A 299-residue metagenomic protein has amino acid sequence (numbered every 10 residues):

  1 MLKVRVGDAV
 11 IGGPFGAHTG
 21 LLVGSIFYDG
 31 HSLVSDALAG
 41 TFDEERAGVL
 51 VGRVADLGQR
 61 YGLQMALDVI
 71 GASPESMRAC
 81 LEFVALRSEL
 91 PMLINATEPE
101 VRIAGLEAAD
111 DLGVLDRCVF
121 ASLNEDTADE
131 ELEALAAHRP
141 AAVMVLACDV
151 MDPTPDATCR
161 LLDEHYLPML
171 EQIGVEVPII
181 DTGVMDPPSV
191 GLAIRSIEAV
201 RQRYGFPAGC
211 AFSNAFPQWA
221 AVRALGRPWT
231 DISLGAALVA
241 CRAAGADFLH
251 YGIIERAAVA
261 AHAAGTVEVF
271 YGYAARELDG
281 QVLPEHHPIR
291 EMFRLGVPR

Functional and structural regions predicted by a protein language model:
M1-A17, G24-D29, I253-E255, A261-R299: Extended, intrinsically disordered, low-complexity segments
L2-T158: Active-site beta->alpha loop and helix N-cap motifs at the rims of alpha/beta catalytic domains
R5, R46, R53, R60 (+16 more regions): Arginine residue identity/basic-tract feature
S73, A128, S233, L283-P288: Serine/threonine-rich low-complexity intrinsically disordered regions
M77-L93, T97-E100, A104-L115, I194-N214 (+1 more regions): Alpha-helix-loop-beta-strand connector modules within alpha/beta enzyme cores
L135-A275: Catalytic alpha/beta core domains of metabolic enzymes, predominantly
